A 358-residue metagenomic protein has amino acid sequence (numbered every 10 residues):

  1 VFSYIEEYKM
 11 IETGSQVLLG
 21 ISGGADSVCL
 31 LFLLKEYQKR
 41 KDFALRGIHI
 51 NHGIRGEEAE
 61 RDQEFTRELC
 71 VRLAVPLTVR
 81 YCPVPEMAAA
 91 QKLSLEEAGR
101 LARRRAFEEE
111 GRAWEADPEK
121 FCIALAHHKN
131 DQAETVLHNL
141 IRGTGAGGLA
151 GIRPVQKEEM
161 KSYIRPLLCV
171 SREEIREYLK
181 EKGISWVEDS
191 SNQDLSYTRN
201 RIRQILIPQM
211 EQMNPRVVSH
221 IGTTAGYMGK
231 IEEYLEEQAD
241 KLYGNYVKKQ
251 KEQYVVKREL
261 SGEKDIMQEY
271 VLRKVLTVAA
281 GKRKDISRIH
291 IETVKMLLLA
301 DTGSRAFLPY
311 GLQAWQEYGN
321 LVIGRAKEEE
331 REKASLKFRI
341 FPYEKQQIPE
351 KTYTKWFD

Functional and structural regions predicted by a protein language model:
V1-I21, A25-P208: Core alpha/beta nucleotide-donor-binding catalytic domains of modification enzymes
F2-A25, A44-I50, C82-V84, A102 (+2 more regions): AMP-forming adenylation/ATP pyrophosphatase catalytic core
L101, G143, Q212-P215, I266: Residues at alpha-helix boundaries and the short loops/turns that link adjacent helices
I141, E211, L276-A280: Hydrophobic/aromatic-lined pockets within catalytic cores
I164-G262, K274: Contiguous mid-protein beta-loop-alpha structural module that forms a pocket-lining wall or clamp of enzyme active
